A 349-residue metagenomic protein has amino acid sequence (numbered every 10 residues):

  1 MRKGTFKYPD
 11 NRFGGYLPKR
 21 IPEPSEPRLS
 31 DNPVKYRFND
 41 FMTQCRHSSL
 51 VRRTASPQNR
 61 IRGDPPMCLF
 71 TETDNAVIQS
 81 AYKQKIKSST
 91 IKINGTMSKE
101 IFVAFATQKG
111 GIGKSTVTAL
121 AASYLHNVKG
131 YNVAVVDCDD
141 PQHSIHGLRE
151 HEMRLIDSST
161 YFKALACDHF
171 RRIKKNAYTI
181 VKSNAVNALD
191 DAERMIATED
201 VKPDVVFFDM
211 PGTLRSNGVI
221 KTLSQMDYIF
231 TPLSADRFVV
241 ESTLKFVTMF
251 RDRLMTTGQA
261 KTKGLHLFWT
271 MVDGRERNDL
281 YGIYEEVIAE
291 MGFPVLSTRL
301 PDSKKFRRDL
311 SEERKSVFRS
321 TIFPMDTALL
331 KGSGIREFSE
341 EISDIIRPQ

Functional and structural regions predicted by a protein language model:
R2-K3, D10, P18, E26 (+5 more regions): Charged/polar low-complexity intrinsically disordered segments
T5, F41-T43, S48, T54 (+1 more regions): Intrinsic disorder/low-complexity segments
S49, G63-A106: Extreme N-terminal, non-catalytic leader segments that precede Walker-type/kinase nucleotide-binding cores
G95-H126: Walker A (P-loop) phosphate-binding motif
A106-I112, N127-V206: P-loop/Walker-type NTP enzyme "switch/lid" segment
E199-V219: Switch II (G3) loop of P-loop NTPases
G218-R237: Inter-motif core of Ras-like GTPase G domains
M271-S320: Beta-strand-loop-alpha "switch" segments that mediate conformational coupling across diverse proteins
